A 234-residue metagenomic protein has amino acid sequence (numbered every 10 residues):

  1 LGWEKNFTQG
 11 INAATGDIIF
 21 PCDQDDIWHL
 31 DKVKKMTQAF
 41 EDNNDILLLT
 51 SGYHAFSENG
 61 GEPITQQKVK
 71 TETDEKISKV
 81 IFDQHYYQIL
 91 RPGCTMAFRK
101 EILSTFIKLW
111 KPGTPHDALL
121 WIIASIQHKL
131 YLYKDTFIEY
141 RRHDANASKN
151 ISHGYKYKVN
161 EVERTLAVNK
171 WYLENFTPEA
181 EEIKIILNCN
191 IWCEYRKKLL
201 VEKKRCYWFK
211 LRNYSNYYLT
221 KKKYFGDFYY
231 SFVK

Functional and structural regions predicted by a protein language model:
L1-A14: Glycine-rich, basic loop-to-helix element that forms the pyrophosphate-binding segment of sugar-nucleotide handling
K5-T8, K35-A39, N43-I102: Flexible acidic/His/Gly-enriched loops in nucleotide-sugar-dependent glycosyltransferase catalytic domains
N12, D74-H153: Conserved nucleotide-sugar donor-binding catalytic segment
I19: Short aromatic/hydrophobic "clamp" motif used to bind/position activated sugar donors
D23-I27, G52: The conserved acidic donor/metal-binding loop of glycosyltransferases
T71-E75, I138-D144, K149-E182: Catalytic core of nucleotide-sugar-dependent glycosyltransferases
I183-K234: Membrane-interface aromatic/basic loop that binds lipid-linked glycans or pyrophosphate carriers, typified by
